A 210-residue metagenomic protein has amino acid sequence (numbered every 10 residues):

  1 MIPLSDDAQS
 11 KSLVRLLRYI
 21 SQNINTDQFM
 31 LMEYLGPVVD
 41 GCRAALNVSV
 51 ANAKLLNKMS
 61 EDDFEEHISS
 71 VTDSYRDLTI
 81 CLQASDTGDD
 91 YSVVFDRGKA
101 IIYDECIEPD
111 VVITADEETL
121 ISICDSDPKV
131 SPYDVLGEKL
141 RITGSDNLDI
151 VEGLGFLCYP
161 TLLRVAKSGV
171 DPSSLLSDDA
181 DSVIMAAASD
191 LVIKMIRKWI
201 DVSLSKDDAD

Functional and structural regions predicted by a protein language model:
M1-D210: Feature captures hydrophobic
